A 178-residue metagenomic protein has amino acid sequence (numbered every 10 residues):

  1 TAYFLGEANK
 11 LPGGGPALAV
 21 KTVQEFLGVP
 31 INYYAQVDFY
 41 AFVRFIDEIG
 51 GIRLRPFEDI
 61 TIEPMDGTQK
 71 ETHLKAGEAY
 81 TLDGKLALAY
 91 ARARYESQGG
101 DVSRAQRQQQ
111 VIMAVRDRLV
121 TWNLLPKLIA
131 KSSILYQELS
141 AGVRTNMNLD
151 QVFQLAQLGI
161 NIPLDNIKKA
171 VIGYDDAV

Functional and structural regions predicted by a protein language model:
T1-V178: Non-catalytic, solvent-exposed segments at the cell envelope interface
